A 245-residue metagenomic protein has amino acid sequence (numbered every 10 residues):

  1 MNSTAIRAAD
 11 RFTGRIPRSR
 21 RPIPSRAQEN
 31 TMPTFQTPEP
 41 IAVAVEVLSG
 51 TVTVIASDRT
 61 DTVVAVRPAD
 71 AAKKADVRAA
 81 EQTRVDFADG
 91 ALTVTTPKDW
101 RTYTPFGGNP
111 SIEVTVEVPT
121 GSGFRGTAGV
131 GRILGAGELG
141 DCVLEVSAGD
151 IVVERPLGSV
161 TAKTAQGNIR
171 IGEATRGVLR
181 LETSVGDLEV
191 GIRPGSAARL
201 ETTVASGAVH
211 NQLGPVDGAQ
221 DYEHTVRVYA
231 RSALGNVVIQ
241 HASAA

Functional and structural regions predicted by a protein language model:
R11-T31: Short, Lys/Arg-enriched N-terminal segments with co-localized hydrophobic residues within the first ~10-30 amino acids
Q28-A88, E117, G123, V237-A245: Short linear S-[DN]-x-LW-Φ motif typified by the pepsin-like aspartic protease active-site region
E29, E39, L48, V77-A80 (+8 more regions): Residues that act as N-cap/strand-start positions at coil-to-secondary-structure junctions
P33-Q36, Q82-G158, E223-A245: Right-handed parallel beta-helix
L48, S57, R67, P97-D99 (+10 more regions): Surface loops and adjacent helix of pleckstrin homology
V54, V116-V118, G135, V153 (+7 more regions): Extracellular beta-strand solenoids
N168-A245: Short, surface-exposed interaction patches in beta-rich subdomains that mediate adhesion/assembly near membranes
